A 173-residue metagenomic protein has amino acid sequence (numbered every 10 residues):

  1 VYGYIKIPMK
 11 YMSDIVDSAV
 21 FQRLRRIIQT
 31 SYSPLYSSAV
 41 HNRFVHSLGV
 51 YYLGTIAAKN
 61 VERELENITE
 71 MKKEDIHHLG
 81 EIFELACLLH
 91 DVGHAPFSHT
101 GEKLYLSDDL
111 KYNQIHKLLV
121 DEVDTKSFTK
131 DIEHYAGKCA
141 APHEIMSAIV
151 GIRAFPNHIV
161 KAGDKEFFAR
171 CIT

Functional and structural regions predicted by a protein language model:
V1-T30, P34-L85, A95-T173: Sequence-structural signature of the catalytic-core scaffold of metal-dependent phosphohydrolases that act on
